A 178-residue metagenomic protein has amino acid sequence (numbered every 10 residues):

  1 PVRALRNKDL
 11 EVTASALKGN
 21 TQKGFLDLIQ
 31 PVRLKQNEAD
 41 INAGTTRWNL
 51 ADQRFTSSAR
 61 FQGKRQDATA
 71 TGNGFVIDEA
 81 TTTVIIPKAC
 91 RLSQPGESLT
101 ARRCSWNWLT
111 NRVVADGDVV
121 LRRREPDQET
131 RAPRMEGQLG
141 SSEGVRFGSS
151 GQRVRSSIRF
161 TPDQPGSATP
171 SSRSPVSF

Functional and structural regions predicted by a protein language model:
P1-F178: Mature-chain termini and adjacent capping regions
